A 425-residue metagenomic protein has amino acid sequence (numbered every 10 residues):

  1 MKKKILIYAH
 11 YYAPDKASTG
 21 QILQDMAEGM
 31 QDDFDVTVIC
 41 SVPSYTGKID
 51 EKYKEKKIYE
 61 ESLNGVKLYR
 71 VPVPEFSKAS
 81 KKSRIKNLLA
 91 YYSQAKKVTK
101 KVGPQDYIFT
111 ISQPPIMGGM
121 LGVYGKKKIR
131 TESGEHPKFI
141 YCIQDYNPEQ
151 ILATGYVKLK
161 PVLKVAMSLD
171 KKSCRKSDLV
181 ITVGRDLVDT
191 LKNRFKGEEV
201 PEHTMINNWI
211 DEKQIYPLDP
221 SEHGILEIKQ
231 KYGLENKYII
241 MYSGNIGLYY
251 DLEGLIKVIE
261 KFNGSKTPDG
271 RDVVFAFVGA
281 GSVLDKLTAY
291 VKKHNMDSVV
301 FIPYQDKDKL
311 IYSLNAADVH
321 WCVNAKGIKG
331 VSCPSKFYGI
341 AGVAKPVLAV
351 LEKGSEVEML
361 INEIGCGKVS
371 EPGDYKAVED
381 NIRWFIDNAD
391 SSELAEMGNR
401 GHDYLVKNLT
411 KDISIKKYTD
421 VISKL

Functional and structural regions predicted by a protein language model:
M1-E61, F262: N-terminal subdomain of nucleotide-sugar transferases
V42, D186, I206-W209: Carbohydrate-associated surface elements
K54-K57, Y216-G233: A short helix/loop element that forms part of the nucleotide-sugar donor recognition site in Leloir-type
M117, Y124-K128, P161-T182: Membrane-proximal helix-turn-helix segments that form the acceptor-binding/catalytic region of lipid-linked
L234-Y250, I256-I259: Conserved donor-binding/catalytic core segment of Leloir-type glycosyltransferases
Y250, V299, D306-Y312, H320-A341 (+1 more regions): Nucleotide-sugar-dependent
G270-D272, V278-G279, L284-K309: Nucleotide-activated donor-binding/catalytic signature segment of Leloir-type glycosyltransferases, i.e., the conserved
S392-N408: A short, well-ordered alpha-helix in the C-terminal region of glycosyltransferases
